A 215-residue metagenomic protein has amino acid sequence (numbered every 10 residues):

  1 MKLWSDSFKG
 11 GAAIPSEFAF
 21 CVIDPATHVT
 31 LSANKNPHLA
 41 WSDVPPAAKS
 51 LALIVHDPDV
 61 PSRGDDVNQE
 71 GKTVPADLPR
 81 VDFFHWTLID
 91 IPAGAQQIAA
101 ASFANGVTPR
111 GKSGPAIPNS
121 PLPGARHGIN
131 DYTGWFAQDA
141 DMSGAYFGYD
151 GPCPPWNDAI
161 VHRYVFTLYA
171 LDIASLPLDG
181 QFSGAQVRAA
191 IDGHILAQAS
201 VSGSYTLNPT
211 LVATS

Functional and structural regions predicted by a protein language model:
M1-S215: N-terminus-centered regions that define maturation/targeting leaders and the start of the first functional domain
